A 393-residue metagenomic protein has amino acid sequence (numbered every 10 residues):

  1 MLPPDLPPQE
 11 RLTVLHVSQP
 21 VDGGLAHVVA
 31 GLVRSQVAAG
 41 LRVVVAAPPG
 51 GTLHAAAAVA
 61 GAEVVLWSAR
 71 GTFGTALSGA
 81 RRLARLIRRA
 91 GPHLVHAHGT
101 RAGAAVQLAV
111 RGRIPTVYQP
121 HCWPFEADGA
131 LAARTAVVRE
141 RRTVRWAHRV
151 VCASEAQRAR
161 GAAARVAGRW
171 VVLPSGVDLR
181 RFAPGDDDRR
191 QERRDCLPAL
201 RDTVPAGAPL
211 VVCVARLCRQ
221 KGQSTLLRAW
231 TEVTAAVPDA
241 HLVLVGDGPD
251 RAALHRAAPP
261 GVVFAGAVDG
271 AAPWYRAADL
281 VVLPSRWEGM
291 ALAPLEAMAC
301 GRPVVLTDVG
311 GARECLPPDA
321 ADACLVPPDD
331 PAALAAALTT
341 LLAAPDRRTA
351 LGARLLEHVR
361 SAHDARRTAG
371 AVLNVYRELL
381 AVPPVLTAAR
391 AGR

Functional and structural regions predicted by a protein language model:
P3, H16-S78, R160-G161, W170-V172: N-terminal strand-loop element at the rim of the active site of nucleotide-sugar-dependent glycosyltransferases
G23-R34, P209, C213-E232, P249-A253 (+1 more regions): A conserved mid-protein helix/loop that constitutes part of the nucleotide-sugar donor-binding site
A46, P303-T307: Short hydrophobic beta-strand element within catalytic cores of glycosyltransferases and related nucleotide-activated
G74-R81, P115, P124-W146: Nucleotide-sugar donor phosphate/pyrophosphate-binding loop at the beta->alpha transition of glycosyltransferases
A97-G103, P120: Short His-centered aromatic/hydrophobic patch
W146-V172, V177-R181: A short, active-site helix/loop in glycosyltransferases that binds the activated sugar's phosphate group
A267, R286: Aromatic "clamp/platform" in nucleotide-sugar-dependent glycosyltransferases that forms part of the donor/acceptor
P317-A332, T340-P345: Conserved acidic donor-binding segment of nucleotide-sugar-dependent glycosyltransferases
